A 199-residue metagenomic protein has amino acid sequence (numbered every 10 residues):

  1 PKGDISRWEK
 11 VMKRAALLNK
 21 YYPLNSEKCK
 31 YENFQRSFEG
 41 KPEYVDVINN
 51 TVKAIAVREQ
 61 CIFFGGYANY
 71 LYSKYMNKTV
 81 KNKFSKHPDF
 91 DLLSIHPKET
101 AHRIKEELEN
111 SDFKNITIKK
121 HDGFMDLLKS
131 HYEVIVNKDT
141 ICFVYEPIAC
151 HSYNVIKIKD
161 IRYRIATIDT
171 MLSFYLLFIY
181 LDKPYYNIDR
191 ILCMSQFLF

Functional and structural regions predicted by a protein language model:
P1, Y153-Y186: Phosphate-handling catalytic interfaces
P1-K2, E9, G66, P97 (+2 more regions): General structural signal for secondary-structure boundaries
K2-D46: N-terminal regions immediately upstream of nucleotidyltransferase
D4, Y21-P23, N33-F34, K86 (+3 more regions): Short linear motifs embedded in intrinsically disordered, charge-biased segments
V45-K98: Active-site nucleotide-donor binding segment shared across nucleotidyl transfer reactions
K98-K105: Short, conserved charged micro-motifs
E107-S152: Conserved catalytic core of two-metal-ion nucleotidyltransferases
